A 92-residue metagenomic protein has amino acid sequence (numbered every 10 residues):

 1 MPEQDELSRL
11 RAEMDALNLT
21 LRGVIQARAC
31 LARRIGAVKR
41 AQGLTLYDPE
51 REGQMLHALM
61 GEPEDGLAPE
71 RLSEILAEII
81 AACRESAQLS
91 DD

Functional and structural regions predicted by a protein language model:
M1-D92: Domain-level signature for soluble enzymes in the chorismate/prephenate branch of the shikimate pathway
